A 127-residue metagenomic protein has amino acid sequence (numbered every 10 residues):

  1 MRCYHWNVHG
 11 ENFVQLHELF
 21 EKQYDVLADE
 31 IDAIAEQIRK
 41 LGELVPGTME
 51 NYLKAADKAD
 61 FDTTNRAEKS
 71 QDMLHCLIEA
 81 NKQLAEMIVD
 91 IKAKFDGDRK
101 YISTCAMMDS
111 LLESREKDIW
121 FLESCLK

Functional and structural regions predicted by a protein language model:
M1-K22, M87-S103: Helix-loop segments that flank and shape redox-cofactor active sites
Y4, H9, V45-T48, D57: Glycine-rich, flexible loop/turn motifs
E11, E43, A106-S110: Gly/Ser/Thr-rich helix-start
N12-Y52, C125: Conserved alpha-helical segments that form or flank metal/cofactor-binding pockets of metalloenzymes
E21, D25-D32, H75-K82, E86 (+2 more regions): Generic structural signal for well-ordered, non-transmembrane alpha-helical segments in soluble/cytosolic regions
E36, L53-S110: Acidic/histidine-rich alpha-helical segments that form the ligand environment of transition-metal centers
C105-K127: Short, contiguous alpha-helical
